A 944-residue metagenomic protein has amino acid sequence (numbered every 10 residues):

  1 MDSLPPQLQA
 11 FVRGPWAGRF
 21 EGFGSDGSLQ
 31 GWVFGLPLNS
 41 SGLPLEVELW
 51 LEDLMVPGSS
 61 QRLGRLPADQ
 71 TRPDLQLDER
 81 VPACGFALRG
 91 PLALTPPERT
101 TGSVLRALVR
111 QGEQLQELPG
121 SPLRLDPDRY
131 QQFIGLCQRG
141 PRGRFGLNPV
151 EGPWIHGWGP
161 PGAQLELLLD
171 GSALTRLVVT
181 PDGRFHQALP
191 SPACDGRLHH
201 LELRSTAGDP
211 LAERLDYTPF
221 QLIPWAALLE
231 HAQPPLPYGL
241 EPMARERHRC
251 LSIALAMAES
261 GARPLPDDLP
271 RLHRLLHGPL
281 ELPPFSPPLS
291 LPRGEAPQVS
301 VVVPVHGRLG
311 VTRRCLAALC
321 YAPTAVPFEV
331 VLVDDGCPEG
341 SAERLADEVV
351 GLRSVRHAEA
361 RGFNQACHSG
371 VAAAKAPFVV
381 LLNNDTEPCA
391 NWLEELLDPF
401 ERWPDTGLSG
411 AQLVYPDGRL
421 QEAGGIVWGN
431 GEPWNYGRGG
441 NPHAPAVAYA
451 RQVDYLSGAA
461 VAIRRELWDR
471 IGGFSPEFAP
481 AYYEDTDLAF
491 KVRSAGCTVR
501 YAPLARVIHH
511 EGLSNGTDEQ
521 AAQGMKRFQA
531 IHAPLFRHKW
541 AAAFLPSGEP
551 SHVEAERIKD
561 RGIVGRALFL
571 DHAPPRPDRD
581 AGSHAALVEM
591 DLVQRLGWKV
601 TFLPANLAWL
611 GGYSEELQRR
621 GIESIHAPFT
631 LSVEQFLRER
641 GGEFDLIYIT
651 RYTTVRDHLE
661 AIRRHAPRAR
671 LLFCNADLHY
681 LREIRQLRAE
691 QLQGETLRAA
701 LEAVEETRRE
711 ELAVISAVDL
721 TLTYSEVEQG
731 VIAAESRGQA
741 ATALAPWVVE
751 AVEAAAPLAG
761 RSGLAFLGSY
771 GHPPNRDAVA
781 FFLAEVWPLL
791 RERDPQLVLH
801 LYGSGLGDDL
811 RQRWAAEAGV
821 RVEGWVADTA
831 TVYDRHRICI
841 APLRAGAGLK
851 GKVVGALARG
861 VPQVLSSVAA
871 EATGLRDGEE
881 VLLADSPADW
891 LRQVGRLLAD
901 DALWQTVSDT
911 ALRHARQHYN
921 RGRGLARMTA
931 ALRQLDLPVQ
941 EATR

Functional and structural regions predicted by a protein language model:
D2-G18, S121-L147, R214-Q298, A521-S583 (+4 more regions): Non-catalytic membrane-proximal stalk/linker segments that position and tether the catalytic domains
D2-L251, V380, S614, R640: Basic, ligand-binding patches in group-transfer machinery, especially extracytoplasmic/periplasmic segments
A317-P327: Short, acidic, metal-binding catalytic loop of nucleotide-sugar glycosyltransferases
D334-E343, E359, L806: A conserved acidic beta->alpha catalytic loop
H357-A374: Glycine-rich, basic loop-to-helix element that forms the pyrophosphate-binding segment of sugar-nucleotide handling
T386-W428: Conserved donor NDP-sugar-binding/catalytic core segment of glycosyltransferases
W428-D454, D469: Short, flexible, basic/aromatic active-site loop/helix in glycosyltransferases
D578, G582-D591, F602, R709 (+2 more regions): Conserved catalytic-core segment of nucleotide-activated headgroup transferases in glycan assembly
